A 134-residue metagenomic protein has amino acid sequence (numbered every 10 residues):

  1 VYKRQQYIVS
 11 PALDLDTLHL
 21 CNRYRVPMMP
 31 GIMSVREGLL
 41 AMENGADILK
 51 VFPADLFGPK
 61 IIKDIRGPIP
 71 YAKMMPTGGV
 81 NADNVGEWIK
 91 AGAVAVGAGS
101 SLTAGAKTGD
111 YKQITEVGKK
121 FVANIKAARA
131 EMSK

Functional and structural regions predicted by a protein language model:
V1-Y2: Short, small-residue-biased leader/transition segments that mark boundaries at the very start of proteins
Q6-Y7, P27-M29, D47-I48, K73-M75 (+1 more regions): Structural preference for beta-strand elements that scaffold enzyme active sites
V9-D14, P30-V35, A54-L56, M75-A82: Glycine-rich beta-to-alpha transition loops that act as phosphate-gripper elements at the mouths of alpha/beta enzyme
A12-T17, V51-P59, A91-I114, K120: Glycine-rich phosphate-binding active-site loops on the catalytic face of alpha/beta enzymes
D16-T17, R36-L40, K60-I61, D83-N84: Short acidic active-site motifs
L18-R23, M42, I62-G67, G118-R129: Surface-exposed amphipathic alpha-helices with a cationic face
A41, L49, W88, F121: Conserved, mostly hydrophobic/aromatic
P68, A72, A91, G99 (+1 more regions): Change "in soluble alpha/beta enzymes" to "in soluble alpha/beta proteins
